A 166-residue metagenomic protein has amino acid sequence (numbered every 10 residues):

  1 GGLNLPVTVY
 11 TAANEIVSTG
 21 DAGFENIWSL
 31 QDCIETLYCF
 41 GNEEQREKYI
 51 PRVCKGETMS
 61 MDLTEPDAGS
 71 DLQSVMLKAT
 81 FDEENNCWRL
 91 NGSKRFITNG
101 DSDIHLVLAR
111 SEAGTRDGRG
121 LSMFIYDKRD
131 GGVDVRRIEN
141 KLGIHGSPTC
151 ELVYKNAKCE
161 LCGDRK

Functional and structural regions predicted by a protein language model:
G1, A13, N42, M61 (+4 more regions): Buried hydrophobic positions in well-ordered alpha/beta secondary-structure cores of metabolic enzymes
G1-K55, I97-G100: Internal helix-loop-helix
N4-V9, T36-G41, T64, S70-V75 (+4 more regions): Short acidic, glycine/serine/threonine-rich loops at helix termini
S29-L30, G41-L77, N86: Internal maturation/activation junctions in enzymes
D67-S70, F96-T98, T115, K141-P148: Short Gly/Pro-enriched turn/cap motifs at secondary-structure boundaries
S74-F81, A109, L152, N156: Short beta-strand elements
C87-V133: A short core secondary-structure module
R129-R136, P148-K166: A glycine-rich, basic-preceded beta-loop-alpha segment at the flavin cofactor/substrate interface of flavin-utilizing
